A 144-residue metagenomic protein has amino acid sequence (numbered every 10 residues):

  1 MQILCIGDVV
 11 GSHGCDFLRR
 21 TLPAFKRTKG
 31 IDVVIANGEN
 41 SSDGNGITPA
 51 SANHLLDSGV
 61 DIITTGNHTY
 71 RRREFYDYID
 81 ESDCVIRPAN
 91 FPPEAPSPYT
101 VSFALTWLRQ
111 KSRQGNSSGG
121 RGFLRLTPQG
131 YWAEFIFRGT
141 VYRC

Functional and structural regions predicted by a protein language model:
M1-C144: Acidic, metal/ion-coordinating pockets
